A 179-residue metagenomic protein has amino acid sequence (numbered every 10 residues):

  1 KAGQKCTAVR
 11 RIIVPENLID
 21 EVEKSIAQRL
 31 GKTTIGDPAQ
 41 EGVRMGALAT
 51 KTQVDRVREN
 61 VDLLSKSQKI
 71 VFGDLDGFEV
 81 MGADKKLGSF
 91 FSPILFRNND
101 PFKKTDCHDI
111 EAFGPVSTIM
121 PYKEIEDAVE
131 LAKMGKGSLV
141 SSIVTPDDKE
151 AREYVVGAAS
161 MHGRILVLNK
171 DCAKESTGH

Functional and structural regions predicted by a protein language model:
K1-F102, E126, E130: ALDH superfamily catalytic-core signature
A83-H179: Conserved C-terminal structural/oligomerization subdomain of aldehyde/semialdehyde dehydrogenase
